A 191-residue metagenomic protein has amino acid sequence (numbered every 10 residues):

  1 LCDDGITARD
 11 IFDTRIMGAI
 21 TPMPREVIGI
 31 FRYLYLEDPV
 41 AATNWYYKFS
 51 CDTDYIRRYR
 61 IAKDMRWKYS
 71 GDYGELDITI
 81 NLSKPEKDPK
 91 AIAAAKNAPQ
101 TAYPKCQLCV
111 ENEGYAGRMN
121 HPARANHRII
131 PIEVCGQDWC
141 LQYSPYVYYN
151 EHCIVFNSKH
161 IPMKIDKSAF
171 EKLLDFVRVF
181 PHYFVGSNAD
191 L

Functional and structural regions predicted by a protein language model:
L1-P162: Active-site microenvironments that recognize anionic phosphate/pyrophosphate groups
I165-H182: Long, well-ordered alpha-helical scaffolding segments within enzyme catalytic domains, especially pronounced
Y183-D190: A short glycine-rich, hydrophobically flanked beta-strand micro-motif that places a catalytic Asp/Glu for divalent metal
